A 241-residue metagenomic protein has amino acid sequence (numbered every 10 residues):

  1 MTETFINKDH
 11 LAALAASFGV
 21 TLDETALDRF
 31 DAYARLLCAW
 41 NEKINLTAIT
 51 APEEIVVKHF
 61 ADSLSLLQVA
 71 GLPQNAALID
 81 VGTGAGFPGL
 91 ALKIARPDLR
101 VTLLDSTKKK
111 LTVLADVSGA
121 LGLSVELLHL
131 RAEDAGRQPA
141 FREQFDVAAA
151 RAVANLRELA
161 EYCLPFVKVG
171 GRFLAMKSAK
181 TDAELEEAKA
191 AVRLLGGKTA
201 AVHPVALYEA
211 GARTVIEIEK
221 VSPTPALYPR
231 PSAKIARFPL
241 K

Functional and structural regions predicted by a protein language model:
T2-N75, I79, K109-T112, D116-V125 (+1 more regions): Class I SAM-dependent transferase core
L37, L92, L114, K177 (+1 more regions): Residue-level signal for inorganic ion chemistry
L64-A154, A160-E161: Conserved SAM/SAH cofactor-binding pocket of Class I
R96, V167-V169: Helix-to-beta-strand junctions that scaffold the AdoMet/dcAdoMet cofactor pocket in Class I SAM-dependent enzymes
K110-T112, T181, L185: Short alpha-helix immediately C-terminal to the canonical SAM-binding loop
E133, S178-D182, A206-L207: Short "lid" loop at the C-terminus of a central beta-strand within the Rossmann-like core of SAM-dependent
G170-K180: Conserved beta-strand signature within the Rossmann-like core of class I S-adenosyl-L-methionine
E186-K241: SAM/dcSAM-binding transferase cores
